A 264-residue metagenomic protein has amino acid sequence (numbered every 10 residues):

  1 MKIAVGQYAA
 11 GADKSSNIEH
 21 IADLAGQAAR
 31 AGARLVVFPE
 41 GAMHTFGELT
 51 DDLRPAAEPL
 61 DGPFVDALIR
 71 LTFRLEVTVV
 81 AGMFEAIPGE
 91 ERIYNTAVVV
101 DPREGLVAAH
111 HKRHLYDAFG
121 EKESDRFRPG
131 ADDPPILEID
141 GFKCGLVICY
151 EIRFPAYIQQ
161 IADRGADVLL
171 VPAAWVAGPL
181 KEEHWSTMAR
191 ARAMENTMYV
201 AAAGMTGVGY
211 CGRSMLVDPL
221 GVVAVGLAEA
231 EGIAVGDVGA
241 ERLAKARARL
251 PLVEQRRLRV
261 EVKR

Functional and structural regions predicted by a protein language model:
M1-A4: Extreme N-terminal starter segment of soluble prokaryotic enzymes
Q7-D13: Short polar catalytic/cofactor-binding loops
Y8, F84, K112-L115, C149 (+1 more regions): Active-site beta-loop-alpha junctions enriched in small/polar residues
K14, A22-R103, V176-M194: Cys-nucleophile CN-hydrolase/nitrilase-fold catalytic domain and related Cys-dependent amidase chemistry that acts on
S16-A25, R153-Q159: Short, acidic/polar
L60-V80, K143, I152-G232: CN hydrolase (nitrilase-like) catalytic-core segments centered on the catalytic cysteine and neighboring Lys/Glu
P88-R164, A177-T187, A191, R249-L252 (+1 more regions): Active-site catalytic loop in hydrolytic enzyme cores
A109, I136, M198, M205-R264: C-terminal beta-strand edge segments of enzyme domains
